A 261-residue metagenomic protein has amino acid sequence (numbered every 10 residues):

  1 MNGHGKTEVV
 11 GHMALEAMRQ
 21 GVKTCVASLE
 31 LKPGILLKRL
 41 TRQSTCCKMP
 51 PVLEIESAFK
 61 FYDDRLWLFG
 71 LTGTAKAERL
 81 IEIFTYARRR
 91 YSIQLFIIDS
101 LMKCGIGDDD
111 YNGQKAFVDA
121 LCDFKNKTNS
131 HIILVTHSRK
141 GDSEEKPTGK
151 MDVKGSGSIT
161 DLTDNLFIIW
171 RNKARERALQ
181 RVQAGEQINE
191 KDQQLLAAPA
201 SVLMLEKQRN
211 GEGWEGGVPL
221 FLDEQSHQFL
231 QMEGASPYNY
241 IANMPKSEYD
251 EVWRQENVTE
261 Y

Functional and structural regions predicted by a protein language model:
G3: Walker A (P-loop) phosphate-binding loop of P-loop NTPases
K6: Conserved lysine of the Walker
V9, M13: Hydrophobic positions on the alpha1 helix immediately C-terminal to the Walker A/P-loop
V22-N112, G141, E248-Y249, W253-R254: Conserved inter-motif catalytic segment of the P-loop NTP-binding fold
T24, I132, L166-I168: Short, well-ordered beta-strand core segments
L80-F96, N126-T128, G141-Y261: C-terminal regions of RecA-like/P-loop NTPase motor modules
I97-I98, S130-H137: Structural recognition of the conserved hydrophobic beta-strand(s) that form the central parallel beta-sheet of P-loop
Y111-A120, G149-V153: Charged helix-capping and loop-helix junction motifs
